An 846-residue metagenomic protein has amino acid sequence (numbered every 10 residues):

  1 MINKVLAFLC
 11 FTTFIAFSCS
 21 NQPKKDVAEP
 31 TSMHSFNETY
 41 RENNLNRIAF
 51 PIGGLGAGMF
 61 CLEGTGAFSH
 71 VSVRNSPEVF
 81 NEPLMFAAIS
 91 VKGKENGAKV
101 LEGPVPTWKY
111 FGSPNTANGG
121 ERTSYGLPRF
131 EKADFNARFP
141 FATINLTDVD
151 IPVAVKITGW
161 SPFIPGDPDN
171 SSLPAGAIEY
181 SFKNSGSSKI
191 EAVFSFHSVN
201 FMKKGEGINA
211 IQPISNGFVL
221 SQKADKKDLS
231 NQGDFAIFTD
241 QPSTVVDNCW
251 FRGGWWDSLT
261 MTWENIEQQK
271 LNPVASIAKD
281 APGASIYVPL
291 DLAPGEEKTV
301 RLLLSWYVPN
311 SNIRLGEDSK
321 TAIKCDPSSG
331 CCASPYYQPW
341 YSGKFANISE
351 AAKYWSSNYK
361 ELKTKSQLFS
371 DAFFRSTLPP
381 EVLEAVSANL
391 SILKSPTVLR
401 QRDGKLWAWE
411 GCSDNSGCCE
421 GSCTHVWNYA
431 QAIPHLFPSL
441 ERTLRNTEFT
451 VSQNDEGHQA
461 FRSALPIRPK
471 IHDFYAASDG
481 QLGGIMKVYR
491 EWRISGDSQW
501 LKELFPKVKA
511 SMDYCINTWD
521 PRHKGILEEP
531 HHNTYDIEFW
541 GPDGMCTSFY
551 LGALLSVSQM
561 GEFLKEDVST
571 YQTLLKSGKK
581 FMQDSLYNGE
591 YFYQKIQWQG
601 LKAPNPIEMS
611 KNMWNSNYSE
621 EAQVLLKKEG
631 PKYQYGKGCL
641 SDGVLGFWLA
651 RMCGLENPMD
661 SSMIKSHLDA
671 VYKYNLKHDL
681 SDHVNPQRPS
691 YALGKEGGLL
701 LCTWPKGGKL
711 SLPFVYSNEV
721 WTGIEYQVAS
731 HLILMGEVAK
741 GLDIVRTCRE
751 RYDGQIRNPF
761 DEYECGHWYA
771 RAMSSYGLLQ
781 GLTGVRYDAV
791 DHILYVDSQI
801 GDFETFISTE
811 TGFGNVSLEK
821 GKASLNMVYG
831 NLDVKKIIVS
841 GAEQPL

Functional and structural regions predicted by a protein language model:
M1-K25: Bacterial Sec-dependent N-terminal signal peptides
N21-M33, T39-N44, I48, T143 (+8 more regions): Acidic/polar, glycine-enriched structural segments that form the non-catalytic walls/loops of the carbohydrate-binding
P23-Y110, S376, V386-N389, L393-P396 (+1 more regions): Beta-strand-rich N-terminal accessory domains
G56, S69, N75-N96, V100-F111 (+6 more regions): Non-catalytic C-terminal accessory modules of carbohydrate-active enzymes
S90-G93, G97-L101, W108-G120, N184 (+14 more regions): Aromatic-rich carbohydrate-recognition surfaces in CAZymes
G176-N184, G821-V828: Short, well-ordered beta-strand segments enriched in hydrophobic/aromatic residues
A177, V288-A293, V300, C419-V426 (+8 more regions): C-terminal substrate/ligand-recognition segments
P379-S413, S439-H472, T518-P542, Q583-W721 (+1 more regions): Extended glycan-interaction surfaces of carbohydrate-active proteins
